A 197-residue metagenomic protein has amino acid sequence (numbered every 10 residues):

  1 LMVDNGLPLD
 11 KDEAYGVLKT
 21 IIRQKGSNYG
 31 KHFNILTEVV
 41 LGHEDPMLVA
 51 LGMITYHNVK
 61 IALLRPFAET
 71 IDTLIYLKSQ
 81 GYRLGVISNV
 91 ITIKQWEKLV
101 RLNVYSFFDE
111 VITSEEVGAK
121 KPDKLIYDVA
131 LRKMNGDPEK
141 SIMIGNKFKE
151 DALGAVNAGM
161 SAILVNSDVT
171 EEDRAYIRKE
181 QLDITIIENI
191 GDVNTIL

Functional and structural regions predicted by a protein language model:
L1, G30-N34, T92: An amphipathic alpha-helix signature
L1-A14: Active-site neighborhood of HAD-like aspartate-dependent phosphohydrolases
L7, G42-H43, V104, G136: Helix N-cap/coil-helix junction residues
P8-D10, K19-T55: A metal-dependent, Asp-based hydrolase signature
I21, I61-A62, R83-L84, E115 (+1 more regions): A generic structural signal for short
I21, K25, A62, G118-A119 (+1 more regions): Pocket-edge positions in alpha/beta enzyme catalytic cores
G30-K31, N58-L84, K124: Short, acidic loop-to-helix structural element flanking the phosphoryl-transfer center in phosphate-processing enzymes
I71, I75-K78, I87-L197: Asp-based, Mg2+/Mn2+-dependent phosphohydrolase catalytic module
